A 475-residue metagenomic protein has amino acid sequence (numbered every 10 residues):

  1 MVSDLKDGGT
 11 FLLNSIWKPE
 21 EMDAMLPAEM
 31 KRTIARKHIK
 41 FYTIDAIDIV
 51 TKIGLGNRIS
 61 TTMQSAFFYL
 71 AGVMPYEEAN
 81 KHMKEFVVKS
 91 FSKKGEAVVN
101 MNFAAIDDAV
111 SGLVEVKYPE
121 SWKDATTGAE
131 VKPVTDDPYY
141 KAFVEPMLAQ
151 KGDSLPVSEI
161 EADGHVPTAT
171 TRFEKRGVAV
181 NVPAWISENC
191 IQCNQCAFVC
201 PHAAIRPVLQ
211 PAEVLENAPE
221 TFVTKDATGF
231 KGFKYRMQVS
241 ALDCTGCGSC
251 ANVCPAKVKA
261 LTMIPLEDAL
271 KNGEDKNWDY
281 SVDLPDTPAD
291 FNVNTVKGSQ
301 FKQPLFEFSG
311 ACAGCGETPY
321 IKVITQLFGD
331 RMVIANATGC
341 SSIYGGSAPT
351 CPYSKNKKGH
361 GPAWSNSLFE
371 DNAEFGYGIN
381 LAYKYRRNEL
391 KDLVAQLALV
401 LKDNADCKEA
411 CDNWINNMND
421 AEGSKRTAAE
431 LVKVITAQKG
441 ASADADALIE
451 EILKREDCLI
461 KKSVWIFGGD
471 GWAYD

Functional and structural regions predicted by a protein language model:
M1-P146, L215-P219: Active-site cofactor/cluster-binding pocket
G8-F11, V182, A197-F198, H202-A204 (+6 more regions): Beta-sheet entry/capping signal
M22-L26, I53-G56, Y118, Q195 (+8 more regions): Short acidic, glycine/serine/threonine-rich loops at helix termini
P75-K89, D163-V182, P207-Q238, L266-Y280 (+4 more regions): Ferredoxin-type iron-sulfur electron-transfer modules in oxidoreductases and energy-metabolism complexes
V116-E188: Intrinsic disorder at enzyme termini
T171, Q195-L215, S240, S249-D268 (+2 more regions): Iron-sulfur cluster-binding cysteine motifs and their immediate structural context in ferredoxin-like electron-transfer
N277-D475: Cofactor-binding active-site loop characterized by glycine-rich and histidine/acidic residues
